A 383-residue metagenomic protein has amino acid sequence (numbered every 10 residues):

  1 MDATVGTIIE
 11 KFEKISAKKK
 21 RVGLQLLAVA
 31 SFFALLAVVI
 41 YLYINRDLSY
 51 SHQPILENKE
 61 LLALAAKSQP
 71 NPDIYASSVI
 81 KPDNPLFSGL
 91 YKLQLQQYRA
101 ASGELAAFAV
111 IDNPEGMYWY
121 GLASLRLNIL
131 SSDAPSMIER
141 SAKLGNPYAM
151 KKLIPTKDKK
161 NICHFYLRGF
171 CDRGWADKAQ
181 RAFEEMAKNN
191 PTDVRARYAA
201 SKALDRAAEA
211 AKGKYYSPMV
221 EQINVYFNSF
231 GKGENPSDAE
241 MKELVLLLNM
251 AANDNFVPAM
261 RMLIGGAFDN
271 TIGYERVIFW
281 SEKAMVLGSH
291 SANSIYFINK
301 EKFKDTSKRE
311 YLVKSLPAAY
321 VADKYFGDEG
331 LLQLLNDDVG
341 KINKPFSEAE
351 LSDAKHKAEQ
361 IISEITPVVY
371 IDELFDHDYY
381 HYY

Functional and structural regions predicted by a protein language model:
M1-K14: N-terminal intrinsically disordered, acidic low-complexity segments at the extreme N-terminus
Q25-L42: Hydrophobic membrane-insertion alpha-helices, especially the h-region of bacterial N-terminal signal peptides
Y43-P72: Ser/Thr/Pro/Gly-rich low-complexity linker/stalk segments immediately outside membranes or between
Y75-A107: Alpha-helical segment of the N-proximal tetratricopeptide repeat
I80-P85, Q97, V110-P114, R126-L127 (+13 more regions): Short helix-capping/linker turns of helical repeat alpha-solenoids
L95-A100, L127-M137, I162-R181, L204-A207 (+3 more regions): Structural signature of tandem alpha-helical TPR/SEL1-like repeats, specifically the intra-repeat loop/turn
P135-P147, P155-D158, R168-E185, K283-V286 (+2 more regions): TPR/TPR-like (Sel1-like) alpha-helical repeat modules
Y325-Y383: Terminal, low-structured helical/coil segments at or just beyond the last alpha-helical repeat
